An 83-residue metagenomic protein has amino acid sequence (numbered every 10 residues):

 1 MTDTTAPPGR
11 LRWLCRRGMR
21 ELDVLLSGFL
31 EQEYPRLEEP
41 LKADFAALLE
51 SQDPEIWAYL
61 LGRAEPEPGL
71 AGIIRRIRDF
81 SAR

Functional and structural regions predicted by a protein language model:
T2-R83: Positively charged, polar, low-complexity stretches
